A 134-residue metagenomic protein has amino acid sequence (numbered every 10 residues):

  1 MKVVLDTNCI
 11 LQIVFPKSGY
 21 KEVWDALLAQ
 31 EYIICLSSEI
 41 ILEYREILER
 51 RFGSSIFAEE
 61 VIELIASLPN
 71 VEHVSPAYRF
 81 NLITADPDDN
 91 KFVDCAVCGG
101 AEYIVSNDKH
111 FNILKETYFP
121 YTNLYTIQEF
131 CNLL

Functional and structural regions predicted by a protein language model:
M1-S18: Metal-dependent nucleic-acid phosphoesterase active-site entry motif
L5, K21-E49: PIN/NYN-family metal-dependent endoribonuclease catalytic core
D6-T7, L36-S37, N107, T126: A secondary-structure boundary/capping signal
C9-I10, I40, H110-F111: Alpha-helix capping/helix-boundary segments
A26, C95, E116: Hydrophobic/aromatic ligand-binding patch that stacks against planar heteroaromatic rings of cofactors or nucleotides
R50-S55, T122-N123: Short, hinge-like loop/turn segments at secondary-structure boundaries
N70-I104, K109, I113: Active-site neighborhoods of divalent-metal-dependent phosphate/nucleic-acid chemistry enzymes
E102-Y103, K109-L134: Acidic, PIN/NYN-like endoribonuclease modules and their adjacent C-terminal/linker elements
